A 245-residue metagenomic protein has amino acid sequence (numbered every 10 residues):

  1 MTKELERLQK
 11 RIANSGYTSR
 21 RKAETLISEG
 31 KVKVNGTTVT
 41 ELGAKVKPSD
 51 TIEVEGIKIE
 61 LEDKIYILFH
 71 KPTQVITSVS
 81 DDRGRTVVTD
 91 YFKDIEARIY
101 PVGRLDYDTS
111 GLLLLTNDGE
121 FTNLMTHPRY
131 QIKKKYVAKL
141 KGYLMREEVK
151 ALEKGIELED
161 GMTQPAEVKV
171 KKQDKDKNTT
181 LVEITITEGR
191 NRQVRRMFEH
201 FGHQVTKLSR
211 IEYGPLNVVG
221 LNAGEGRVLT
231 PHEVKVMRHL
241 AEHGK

Functional and structural regions predicted by a protein language model:
M1-K245: Basic, flexible Lys/Arg- and Gly-enriched helix-loop patches that mediate nucleic-acid binding at interfaces with rRNA
